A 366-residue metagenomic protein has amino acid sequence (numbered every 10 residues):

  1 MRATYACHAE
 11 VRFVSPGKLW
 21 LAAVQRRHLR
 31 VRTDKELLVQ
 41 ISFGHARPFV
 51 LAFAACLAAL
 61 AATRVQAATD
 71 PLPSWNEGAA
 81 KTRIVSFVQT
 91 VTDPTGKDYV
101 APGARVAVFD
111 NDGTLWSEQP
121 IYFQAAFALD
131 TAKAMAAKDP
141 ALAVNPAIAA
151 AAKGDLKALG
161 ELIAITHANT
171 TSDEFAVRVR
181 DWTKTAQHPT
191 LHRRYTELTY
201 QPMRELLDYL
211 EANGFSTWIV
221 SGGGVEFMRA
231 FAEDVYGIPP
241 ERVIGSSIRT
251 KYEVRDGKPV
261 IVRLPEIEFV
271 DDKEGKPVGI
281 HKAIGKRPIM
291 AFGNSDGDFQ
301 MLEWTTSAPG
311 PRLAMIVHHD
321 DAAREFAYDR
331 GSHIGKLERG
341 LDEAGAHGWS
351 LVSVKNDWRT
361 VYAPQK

Functional and structural regions predicted by a protein language model:
A6-A9, V14: Short hydrophobic alpha-helical segments enriched in small aliphatic residues
Q40-S42, F49-F53, L57-L60, V65-N111 (+3 more regions): Non-catalytic pre-domain segments flanking phosphatase-related domains
A68-W75, A79-V85, Q89, A104 (+2 more regions): C-terminal cap/substrate-recognition subdomain and adjoining C-terminal extension of metal-dependent phosphatase-like
R105-Q119, L302: Asp-based phosphoryl-transfer active-site loop
Q124-L156: Conserved phosphoryl-transfer catalytic core
